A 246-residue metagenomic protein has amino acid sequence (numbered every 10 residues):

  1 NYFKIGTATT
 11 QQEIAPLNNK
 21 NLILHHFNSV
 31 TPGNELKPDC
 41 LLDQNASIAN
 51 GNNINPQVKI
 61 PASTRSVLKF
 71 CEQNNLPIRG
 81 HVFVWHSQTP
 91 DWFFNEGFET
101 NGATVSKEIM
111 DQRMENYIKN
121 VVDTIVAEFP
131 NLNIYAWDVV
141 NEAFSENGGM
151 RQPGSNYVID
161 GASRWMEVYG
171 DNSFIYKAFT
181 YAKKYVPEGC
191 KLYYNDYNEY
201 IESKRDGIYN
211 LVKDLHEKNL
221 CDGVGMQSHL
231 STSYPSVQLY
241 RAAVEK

Functional and structural regions predicted by a protein language model:
N1-E35: Boundary/entry segment of secreted carbohydrate-active catalytic domains
G6, G170-D171, N219, G225: Glycine-centered flexibility motif
T7-N18, D39-L41, I54-A62, F144-E146 (+2 more regions): Acidic-and-aromatic substrate-binding clefts and catalytic sites of carbohydrate-active enzymes
E13-H25, A62-S66, N172-T180, N198-L215 (+1 more regions): Alpha-helical scaffolding within the catalytic cores of extracellular/periplasmic polymer-degrading hydrolases
L24-L36, Y135, N141, C190-D196 (+2 more regions): Aromatic- and acid-rich polysaccharide-binding/catalytic face of secreted or lumenal carbohydrate-active enzymes
H25-A46, N53-Y193, Y197-E199: Substrate-binding cleft and catalytic face of glycoside hydrolase catalytic domains, especially the flexible beta-alpha
